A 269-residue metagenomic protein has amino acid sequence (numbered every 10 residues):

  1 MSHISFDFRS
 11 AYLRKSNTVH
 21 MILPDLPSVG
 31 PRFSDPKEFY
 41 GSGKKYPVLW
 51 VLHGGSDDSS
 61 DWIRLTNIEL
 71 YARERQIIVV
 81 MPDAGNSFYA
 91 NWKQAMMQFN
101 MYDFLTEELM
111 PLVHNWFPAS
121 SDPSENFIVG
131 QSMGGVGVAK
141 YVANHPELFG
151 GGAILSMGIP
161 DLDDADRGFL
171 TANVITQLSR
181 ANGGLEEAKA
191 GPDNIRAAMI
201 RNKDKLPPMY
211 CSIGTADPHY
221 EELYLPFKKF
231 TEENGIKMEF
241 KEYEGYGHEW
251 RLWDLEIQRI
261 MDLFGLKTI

Functional and structural regions predicted by a protein language model:
M1-I269: Non-catalytic cap/lid and distal C-terminal segments of serine-dependent acyl enzymes
